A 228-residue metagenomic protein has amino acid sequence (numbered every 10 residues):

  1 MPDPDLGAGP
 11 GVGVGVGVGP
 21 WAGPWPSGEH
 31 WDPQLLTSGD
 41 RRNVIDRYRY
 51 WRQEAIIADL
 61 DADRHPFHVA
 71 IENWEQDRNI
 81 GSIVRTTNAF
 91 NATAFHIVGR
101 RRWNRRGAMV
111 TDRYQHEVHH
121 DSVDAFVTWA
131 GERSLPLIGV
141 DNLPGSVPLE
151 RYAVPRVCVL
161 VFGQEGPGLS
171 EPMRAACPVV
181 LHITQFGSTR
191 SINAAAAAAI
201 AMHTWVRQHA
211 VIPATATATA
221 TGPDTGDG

Functional and structural regions predicted by a protein language model:
M1-G228: Post-transcriptional modification and biogenesis factors for structured RNAs of the translation apparatus
